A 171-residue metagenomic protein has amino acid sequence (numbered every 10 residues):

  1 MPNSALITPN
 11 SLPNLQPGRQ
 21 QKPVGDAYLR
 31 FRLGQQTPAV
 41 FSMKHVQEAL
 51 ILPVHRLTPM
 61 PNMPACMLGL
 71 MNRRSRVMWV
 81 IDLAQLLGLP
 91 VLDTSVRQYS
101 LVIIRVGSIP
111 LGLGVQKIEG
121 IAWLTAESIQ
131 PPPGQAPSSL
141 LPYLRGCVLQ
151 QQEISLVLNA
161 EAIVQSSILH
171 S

Functional and structural regions predicted by a protein language model:
M1-S171: An acidic, low-aromatic, low-complexity terminal/linker signal
